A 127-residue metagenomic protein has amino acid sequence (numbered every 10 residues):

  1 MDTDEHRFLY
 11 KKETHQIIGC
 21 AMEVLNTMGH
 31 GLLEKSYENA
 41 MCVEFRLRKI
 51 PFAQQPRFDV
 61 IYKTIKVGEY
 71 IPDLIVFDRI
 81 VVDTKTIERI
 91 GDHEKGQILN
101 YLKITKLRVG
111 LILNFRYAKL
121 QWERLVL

Functional and structural regions predicted by a protein language model:
M1-R7: Short, low-complexity, charge-dense intrinsically disordered segments
Y10-I18, H30, E34, E38 (+1 more regions): Nuclease catalytic cores
G29, F52, D73-I90, Y101: Conserved catalytic cores of phosphodiester-cleaving nucleases, focusing on short active-site segments
R46-T64: A short acidic/basic microdomain associated with nuclease active sites
Y62, V67, V76-F77: Structural motif
Y70-P72, L120: Change "...and in nucleic-acid phosphodiester-cleaving endonucleases..." to "...and in nucleic-acid processing enzymes
K85-L127: Nucleic-acid nuclease catalytic cores
